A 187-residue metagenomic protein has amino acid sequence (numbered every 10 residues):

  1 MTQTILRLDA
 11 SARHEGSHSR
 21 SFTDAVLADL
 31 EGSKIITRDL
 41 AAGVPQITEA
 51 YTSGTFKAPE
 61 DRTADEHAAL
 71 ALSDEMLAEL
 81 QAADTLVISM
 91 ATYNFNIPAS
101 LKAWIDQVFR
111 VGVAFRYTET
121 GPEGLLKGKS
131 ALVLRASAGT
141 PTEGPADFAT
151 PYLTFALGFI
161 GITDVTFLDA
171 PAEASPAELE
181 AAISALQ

Functional and structural regions predicted by a protein language model:
M1-M90, N96-D106, R110, A181-Q187: N-terminal beta1-alpha1-beta2 submodule of the flavodoxin-like/Rossmannoid cofactor-binding fold
Q3-T4, K34, K129-A131, T163-D164: Residues at the starts of beta-strands that form the adenosine-phosphate
S11-R13, S137-P141, A172-A174: A short, flexible beta-alpha/helix-coil linker loop
T85, A131-L132: Conserved catalytic-site loops of classical short-chain dehydrogenases/reductases
M90-A91, R135: Glycine-rich, N-terminal phosphate-binding loop of Rossmann-like dinucleotide-binding domains
V108-E123: Short, acidic/small-residue loops that bind anionic groups at enzyme active sites
P122-G128, I160: Short, conserved loop/helix-junction motifs that constitute active-site signature segments in enzyme catalytic cores
T142-Q187: Glycine-rich phosphate/pyrophosphate-binding loop and the adjoining helix
